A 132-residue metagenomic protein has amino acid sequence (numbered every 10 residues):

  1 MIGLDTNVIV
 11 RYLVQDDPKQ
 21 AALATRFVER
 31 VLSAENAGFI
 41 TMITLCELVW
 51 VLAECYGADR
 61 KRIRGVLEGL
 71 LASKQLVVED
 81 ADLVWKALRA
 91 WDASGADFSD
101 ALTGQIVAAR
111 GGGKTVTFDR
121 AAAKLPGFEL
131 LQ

Functional and structural regions predicted by a protein language model:
M1-I40, C55-R62, E68, Q132: Short, well-structured N-terminal submotif of metal-dependent ribonuclease cores
L4, F39-I40, V78, F98 (+1 more regions): Short beta-strand scaffold positions
I9, L45, A122-A123: A generic structural signal for short hydrophobic patches within well-formed alpha-helices
A34-E35, S73, S94, L125: Structured helix-beta-strand junction loops
T41-T44, L83: Short, conserved alpha-helical segments within structured domains
Q75-K114: Active-site neighborhoods of divalent-metal-dependent phosphate/nucleic-acid chemistry enzymes
G104-Q132: Acidic, PIN/NYN-like endoribonuclease modules and their adjacent C-terminal/linker elements
